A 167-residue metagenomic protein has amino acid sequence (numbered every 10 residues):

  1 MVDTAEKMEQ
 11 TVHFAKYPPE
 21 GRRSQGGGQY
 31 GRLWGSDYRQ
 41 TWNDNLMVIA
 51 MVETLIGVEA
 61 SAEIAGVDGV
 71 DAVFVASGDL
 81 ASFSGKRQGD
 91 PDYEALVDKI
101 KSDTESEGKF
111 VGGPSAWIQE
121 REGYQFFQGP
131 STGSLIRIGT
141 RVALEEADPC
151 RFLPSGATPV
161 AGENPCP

Functional and structural regions predicted by a protein language model:
M1-D68, S77-D79: Conserved anion-binding
M1-K7, V73-F83, Q125-L144: Glycine-rich phosphate-binding active-site loops on the catalytic face of alpha/beta enzymes
A5-E20, T132-E163: C-terminal helical cap(s) of enzyme catalytic domains, especially alpha/beta-barrels
M8-V12, V58-S61, V97-K101, A116 (+1 more regions): Generic structural signal for well-ordered alpha-helices, preferentially at hydrophobic/aromatic core positions
F14-G21, Q40-D44, G89-G112, F152-L153: Alpha-helix-loop-beta-strand connector modules within alpha/beta enzyme cores
K16-Y17, V67-A72, R121-Q128: Glycine-enriched alpha-helix->loop->beta-strand junction motifs that scaffold or abut catalytic
N43-V48, G69-D71, E105-F110, Y124-Q125: Short, well-ordered coil/turn segments that N-cap beta-strands
V48-E53, V73-V75, V111-G113, F126-P130: Hydrophobic faces of well-ordered beta-strands that scaffold small-molecule active sites in alpha/beta enzyme cores
